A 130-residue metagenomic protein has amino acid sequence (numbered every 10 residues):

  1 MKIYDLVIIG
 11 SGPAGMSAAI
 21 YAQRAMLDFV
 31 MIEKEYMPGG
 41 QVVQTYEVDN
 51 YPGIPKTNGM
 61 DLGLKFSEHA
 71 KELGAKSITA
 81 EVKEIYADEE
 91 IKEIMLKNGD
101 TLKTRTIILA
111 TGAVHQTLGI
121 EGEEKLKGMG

Functional and structural regions predicted by a protein language model:
M1-V7, A25, V30, M37 (+2 more regions): FAD-binding core/adjacent interface of flavoenzyme oxidoreductases
Y4-L73: Beta1-alpha1 glycine-rich phosphate/pyrophosphate-binding loop at the start of Rossmann-like nucleotide-binding domains
